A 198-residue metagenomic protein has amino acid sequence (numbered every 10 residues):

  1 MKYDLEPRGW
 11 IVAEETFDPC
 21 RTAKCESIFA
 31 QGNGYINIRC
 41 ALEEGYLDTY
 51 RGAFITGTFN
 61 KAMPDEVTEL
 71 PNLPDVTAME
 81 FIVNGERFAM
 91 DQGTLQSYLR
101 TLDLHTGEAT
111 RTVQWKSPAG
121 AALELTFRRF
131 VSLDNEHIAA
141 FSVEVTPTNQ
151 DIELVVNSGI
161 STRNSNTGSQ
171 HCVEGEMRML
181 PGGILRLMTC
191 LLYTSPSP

Functional and structural regions predicted by a protein language model:
K2-S195: Beta-sandwich/jelly-roll carbohydrate-recognition scaffolds of carbohydrate-active enzymes
